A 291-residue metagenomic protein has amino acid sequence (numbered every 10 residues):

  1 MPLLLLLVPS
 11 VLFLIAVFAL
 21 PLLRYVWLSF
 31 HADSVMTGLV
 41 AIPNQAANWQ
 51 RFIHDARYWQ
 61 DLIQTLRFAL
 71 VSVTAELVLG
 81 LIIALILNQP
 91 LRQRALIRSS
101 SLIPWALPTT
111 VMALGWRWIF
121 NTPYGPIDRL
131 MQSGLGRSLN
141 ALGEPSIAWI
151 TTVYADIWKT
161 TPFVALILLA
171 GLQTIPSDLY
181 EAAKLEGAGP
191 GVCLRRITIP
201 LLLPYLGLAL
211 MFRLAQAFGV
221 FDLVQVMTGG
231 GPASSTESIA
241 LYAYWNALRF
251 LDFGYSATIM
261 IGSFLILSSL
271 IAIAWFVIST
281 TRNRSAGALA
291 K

Functional and structural regions predicted by a protein language model:
P2-K291: A structural signal for multi-pass alpha-helical bundles of membrane permease subunits that mediate small-molecule
